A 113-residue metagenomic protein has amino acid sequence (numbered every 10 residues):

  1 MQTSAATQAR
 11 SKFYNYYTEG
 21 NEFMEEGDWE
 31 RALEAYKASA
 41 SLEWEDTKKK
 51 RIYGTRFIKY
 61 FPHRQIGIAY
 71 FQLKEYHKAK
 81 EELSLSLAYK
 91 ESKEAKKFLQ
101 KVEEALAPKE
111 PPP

Functional and structural regions predicted by a protein language model:
K12, I52-T55, K59, S92 (+1 more regions): Residues that mark the junctions of alpha-helical repeat units in TPR/alpha-solenoid scaffolds
N21, F61, I68-Y70, K101: Residue-level recognition of tetratricopeptide repeat
A38-K48, L85-A88: Amphipathic alpha-helical segments of tetratricopeptide repeats
A88-P113: Pro/Ala/Gly-rich low-complexity, hydrophilic intrinsically disordered segments
